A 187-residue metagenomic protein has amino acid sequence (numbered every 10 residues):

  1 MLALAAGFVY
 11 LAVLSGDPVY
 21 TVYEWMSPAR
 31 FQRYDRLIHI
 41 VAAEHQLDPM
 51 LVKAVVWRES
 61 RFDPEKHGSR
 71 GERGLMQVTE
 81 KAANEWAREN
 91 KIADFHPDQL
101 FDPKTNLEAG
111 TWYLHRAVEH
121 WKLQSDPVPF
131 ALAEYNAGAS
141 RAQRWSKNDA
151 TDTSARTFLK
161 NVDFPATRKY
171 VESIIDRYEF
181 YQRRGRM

Functional and structural regions predicted by a protein language model:
M1-S15: Hydrophobic membrane-insertion alpha-helices, especially the h-region of bacterial N-terminal signal peptides
L14-P64, S69, A87, K104 (+3 more regions): Export/targeting segments at the very N-terminus of extracytoplasmic proteins
R36-I40, P49, K53, N84 (+5 more regions): Solvent-exposed, polar/charged alpha-helical surfaces in well-ordered, non-transmembrane soluble domains, broadly
S60-D63, A82-E85, A137-A142: Solvent-exposed loop/turn segments at secondary-structure junctions within structured extracellular/periplasmic domains
R70-A93, E108-L114: Substrate-binding/active-site groove segments that recognize and process beta-1,4-linked N-acetyl-hexosamine
F95-T105: A short, structured beta-strand-centered segment in the mid-to-C-terminal lobe of catalytic cores from group-transfer
H120-P127, D152: Inter-helical turn/loop segments and adjacent helix faces that build the functional surface of alpha-helical bundle
F130-M187: Catalytic and substrate-binding regions of cell-wall glycan-acting enzymes that process beta-1,4-linked
